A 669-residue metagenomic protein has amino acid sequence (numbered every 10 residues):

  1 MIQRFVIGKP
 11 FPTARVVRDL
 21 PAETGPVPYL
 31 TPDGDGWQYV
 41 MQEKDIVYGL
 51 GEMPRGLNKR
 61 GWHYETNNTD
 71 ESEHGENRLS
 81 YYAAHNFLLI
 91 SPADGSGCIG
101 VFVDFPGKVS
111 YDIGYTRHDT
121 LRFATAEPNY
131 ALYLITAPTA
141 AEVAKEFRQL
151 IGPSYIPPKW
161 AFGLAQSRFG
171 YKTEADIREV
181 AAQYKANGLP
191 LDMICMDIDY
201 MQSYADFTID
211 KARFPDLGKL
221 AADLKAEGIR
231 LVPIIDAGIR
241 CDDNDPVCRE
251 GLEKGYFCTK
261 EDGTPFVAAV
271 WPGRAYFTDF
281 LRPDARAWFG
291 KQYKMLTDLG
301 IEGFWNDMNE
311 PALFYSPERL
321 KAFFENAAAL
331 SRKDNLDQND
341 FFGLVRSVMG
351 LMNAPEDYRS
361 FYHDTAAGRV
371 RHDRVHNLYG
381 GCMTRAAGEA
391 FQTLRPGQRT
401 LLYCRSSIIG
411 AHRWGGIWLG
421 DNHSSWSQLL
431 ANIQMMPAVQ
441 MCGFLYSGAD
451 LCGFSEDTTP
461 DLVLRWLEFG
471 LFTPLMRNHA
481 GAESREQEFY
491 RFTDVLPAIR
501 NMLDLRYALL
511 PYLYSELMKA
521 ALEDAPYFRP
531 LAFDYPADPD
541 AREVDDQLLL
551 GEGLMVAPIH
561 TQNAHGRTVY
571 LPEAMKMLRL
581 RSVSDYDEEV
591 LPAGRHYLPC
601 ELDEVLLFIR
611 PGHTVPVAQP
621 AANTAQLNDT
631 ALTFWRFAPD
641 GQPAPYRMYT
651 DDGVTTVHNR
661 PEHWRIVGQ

Functional and structural regions predicted by a protein language model:
M1-A161, R168-F169, E174, A181-A186 (+7 more regions): Catalytic and substrate-binding clefts that recognize carbohydrates or anionic sugar/phosphate headgroups
D33, P190-I499, D534-Y535: Aromatic- and carboxylate-enriched substrate-binding clefts and catalytic-loop regions of carbohydrate-active enzymes
M41, S91, F102-F105, I113 (+11 more regions): Glycine-rich, histidine-containing beta strand-loop boundary motifs that form or position
H63-E65, Y81-A84, R178, R286 (+4 more regions): Short, hydrophobic/amphipathic alpha-helical packing segments that form internal helix faces or helix-helix interfaces
G75, L378, C382-T400, S407-I417 (+3 more regions): Catalytic core of carbohydrate-active enzymes
N77-R78, S154-P157, S167-P215, K219-A221: A conserved hydrophobic secondary-structure block that centers on an alpha-helix together with its immediately flanking
Y82-N86, S96-C98, N129, K159-A161 (+9 more regions): Extracellular structured ligand-interaction cores
F87, F147, Y184, L224 (+3 more regions): A residue-level signal for conserved active-site and pocket-lining positions in enzyme catalytic cores
